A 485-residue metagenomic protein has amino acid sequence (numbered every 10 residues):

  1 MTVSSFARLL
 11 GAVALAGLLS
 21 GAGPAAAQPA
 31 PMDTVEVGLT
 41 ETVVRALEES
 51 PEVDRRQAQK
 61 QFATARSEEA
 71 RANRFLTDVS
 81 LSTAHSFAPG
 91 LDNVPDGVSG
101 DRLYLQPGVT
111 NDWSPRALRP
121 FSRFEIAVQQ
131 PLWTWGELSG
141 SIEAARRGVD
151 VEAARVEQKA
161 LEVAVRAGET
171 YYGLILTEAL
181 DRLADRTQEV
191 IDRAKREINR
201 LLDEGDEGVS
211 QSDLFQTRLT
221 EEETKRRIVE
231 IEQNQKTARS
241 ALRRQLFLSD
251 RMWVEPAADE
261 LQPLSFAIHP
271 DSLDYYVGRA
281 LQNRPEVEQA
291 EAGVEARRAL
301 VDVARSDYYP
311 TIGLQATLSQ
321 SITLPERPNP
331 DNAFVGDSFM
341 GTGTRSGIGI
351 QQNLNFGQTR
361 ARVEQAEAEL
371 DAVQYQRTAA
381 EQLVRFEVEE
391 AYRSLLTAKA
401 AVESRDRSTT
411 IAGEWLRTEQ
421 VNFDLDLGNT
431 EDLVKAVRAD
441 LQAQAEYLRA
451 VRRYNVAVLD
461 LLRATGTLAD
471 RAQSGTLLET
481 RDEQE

Functional and structural regions predicted by a protein language model:
T2, V37, K159-R279, S394 (+3 more regions): Periplasmic alpha-helical coiled-coil/stalk elements that build and connect Gram-negative outer-membrane
V3-S4, R8, A26-P31, F87-L91 (+2 more regions): Acidic, low-complexity, intrinsically disordered peripheral segments
L10-G21: Bacterial N-terminal signal peptides
P29-V35, S80-A127, D259-H269, D302 (+3 more regions): Small/polar, glycine/serine/threonine/aspartate-rich low-complexity segments that form flexible
V43-L47, G100-G108, Q211-L214, R218-T220 (+4 more regions): Amphipathic alpha-helical coiled-coil scaffold segments and their short linker/junction regions
V44-D54, Q61-D78, G90, W113-L118 (+8 more regions): A glycine-/polar-enriched beta->alpha junction
R55-A70, K159, V163-A184, T217-E221 (+4 more regions): Amphipathic alpha-helical coiled-coil segments
F121-R123, E169, Q216, E223 (+2 more regions): Transmembrane beta-barrel architecture of outer-membrane proteins
